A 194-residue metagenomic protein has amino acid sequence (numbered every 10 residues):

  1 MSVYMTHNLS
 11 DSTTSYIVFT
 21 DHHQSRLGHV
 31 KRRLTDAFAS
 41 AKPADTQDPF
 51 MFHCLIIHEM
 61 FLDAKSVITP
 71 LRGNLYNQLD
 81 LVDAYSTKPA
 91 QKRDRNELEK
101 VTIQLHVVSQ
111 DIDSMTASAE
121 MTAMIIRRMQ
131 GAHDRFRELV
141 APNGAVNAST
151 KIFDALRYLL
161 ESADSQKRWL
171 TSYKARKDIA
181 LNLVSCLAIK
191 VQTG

Functional and structural regions predicted by a protein language model:
M1-S2: Secretory/endomembrane lumenal or extracellular ectodomains immediately following the signal peptide
T6-T193: Extended amphipathic alpha-helical scaffolding segments in membrane-proximal extra-membrane regions of membrane
